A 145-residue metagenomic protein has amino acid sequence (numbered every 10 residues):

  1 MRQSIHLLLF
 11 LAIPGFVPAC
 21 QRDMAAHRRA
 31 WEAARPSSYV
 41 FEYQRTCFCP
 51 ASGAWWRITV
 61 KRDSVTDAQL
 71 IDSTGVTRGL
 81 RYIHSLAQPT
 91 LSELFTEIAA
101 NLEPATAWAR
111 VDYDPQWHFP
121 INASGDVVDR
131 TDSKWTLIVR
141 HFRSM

Functional and structural regions predicted by a protein language model:
M1-I5: Positively charged n-region of N-terminal signal peptides that target proteins for export
L7-G15: Bacterial N-terminal signal peptides
Q21-D23: Bacterial signal peptide processing site
E32, T59-T66, D114-W117: A short, structured loop/turn motif at beta-sheet edges
A34-R45: A short, Trp-centered hydrophobic/proline-enriched beta-strand micro-motif
Q44, G75, L80-M145: Mature, soluble, non-transmembrane domains
R45-R62, D67-L70: Short, surface-exposed binding/anchoring microloops in extracellular/periplasmic proteins
